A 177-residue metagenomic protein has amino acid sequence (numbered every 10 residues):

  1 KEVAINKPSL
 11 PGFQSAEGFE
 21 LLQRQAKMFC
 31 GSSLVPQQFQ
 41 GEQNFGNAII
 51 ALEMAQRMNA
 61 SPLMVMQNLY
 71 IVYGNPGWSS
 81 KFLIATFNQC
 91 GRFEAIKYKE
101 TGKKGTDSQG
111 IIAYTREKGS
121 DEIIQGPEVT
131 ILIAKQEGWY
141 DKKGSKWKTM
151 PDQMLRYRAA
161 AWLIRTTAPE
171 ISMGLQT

Functional and structural regions predicted by a protein language model:
K1-T177: Polyanion-binding surfaces on beta-sheet-dominated domains and ring/shell assemblies
